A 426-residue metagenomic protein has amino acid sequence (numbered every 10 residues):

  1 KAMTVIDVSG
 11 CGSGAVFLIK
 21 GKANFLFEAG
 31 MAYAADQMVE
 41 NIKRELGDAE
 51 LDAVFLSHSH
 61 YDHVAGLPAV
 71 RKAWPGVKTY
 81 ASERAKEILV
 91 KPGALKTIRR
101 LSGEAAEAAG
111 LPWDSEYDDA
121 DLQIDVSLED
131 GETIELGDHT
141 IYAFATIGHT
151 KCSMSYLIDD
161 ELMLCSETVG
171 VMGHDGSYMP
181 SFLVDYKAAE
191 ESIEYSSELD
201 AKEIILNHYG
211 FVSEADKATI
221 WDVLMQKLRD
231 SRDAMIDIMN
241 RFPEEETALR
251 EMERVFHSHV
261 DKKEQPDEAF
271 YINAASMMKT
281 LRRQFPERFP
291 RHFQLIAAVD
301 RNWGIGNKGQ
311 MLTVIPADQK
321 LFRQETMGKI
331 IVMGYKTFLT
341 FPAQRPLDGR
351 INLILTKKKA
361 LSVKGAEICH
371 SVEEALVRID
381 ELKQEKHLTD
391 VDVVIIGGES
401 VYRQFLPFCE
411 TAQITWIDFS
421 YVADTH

Functional and structural regions predicted by a protein language model:
K1-L46, S155-E167: Conserved beta-strand hairpin/beta-sheet module of binuclear metal-dependent hydrolase folds, prominently
F25-F27, F55, T79, L162-L164 (+3 more regions): Residue-level marker for buried hydrophobic side chains located in beta-strands that build the well-ordered beta-sheet
M31-Y33, T140-W221: Metallo-beta-lactamase
D36, K43-T133: Active-site HxH/HxHxD metal-binding segment of metal-dependent hydrolases
E214-D233, D348-K357: Short, electropositive alpha-helical surface patch
S231-E251, Q413-H426: Short, flexible loop segments at boundaries between secondary-structure elements
D237-P290: C-terminal regulatory/interaction regions
A297-T326, I330, Y335-H426: Flexible, gly/pro- and Lys/Arg-enriched active-site loops
